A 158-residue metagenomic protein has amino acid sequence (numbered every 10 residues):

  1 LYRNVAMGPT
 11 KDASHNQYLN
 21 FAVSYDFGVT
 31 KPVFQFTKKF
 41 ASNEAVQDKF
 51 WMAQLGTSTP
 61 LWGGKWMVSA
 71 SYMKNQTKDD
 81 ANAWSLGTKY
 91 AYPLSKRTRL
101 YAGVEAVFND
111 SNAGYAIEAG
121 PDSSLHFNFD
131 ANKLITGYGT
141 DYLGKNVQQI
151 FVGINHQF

Functional and structural regions predicted by a protein language model:
L1-P93, G103-A106: Detector for outer-membrane/organellar transmembrane beta-barrel domains, recognizing the amphipathic beta-strand
A6, D26, L61-W62, S85 (+4 more regions): Intrinsically disordered, low-complexity segments enriched in small/polar residues
V46, N112-T136: Outer-membrane beta-barrel and related beta-rich outer-membrane complex signature in Gram-negative bacteria
L86-S123: A contiguous, mid-protein "functional segment" used to position or interact with cofactors/ions or partner subunits
D141-F158: Outer-membrane beta-barrel "beta-signal"
